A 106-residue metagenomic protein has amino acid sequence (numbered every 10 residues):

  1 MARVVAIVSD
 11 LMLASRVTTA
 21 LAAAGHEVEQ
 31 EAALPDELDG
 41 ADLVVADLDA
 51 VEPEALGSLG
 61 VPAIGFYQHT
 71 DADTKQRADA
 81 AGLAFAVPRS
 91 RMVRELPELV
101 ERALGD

Functional and structural regions predicted by a protein language model:
V4-D10: Conserved acidic segment of CheY-like receiver
M12-R16: Amphipathic alpha1 helix at the N-terminus of the CheY-like receiver
T18-G40: A short, well-structured beta->alpha microelement
E27, A32-L34, Y67-A72, S90-R94: Short, acidic/turn-prone active-site loops that include or flank metal/cofactor- and phosphate-binding residues
E37-V44, V61: Short acidic/histidine-rich motifs immediately flanking catalytic phosphotransfer sites in two-component signaling
L48-F85: Mid-chain, well-packed structural core segment of small domains
G82-P97: Output/docking surface of receiver
E98-D106: Receiver (REC) domain switch/output surface
